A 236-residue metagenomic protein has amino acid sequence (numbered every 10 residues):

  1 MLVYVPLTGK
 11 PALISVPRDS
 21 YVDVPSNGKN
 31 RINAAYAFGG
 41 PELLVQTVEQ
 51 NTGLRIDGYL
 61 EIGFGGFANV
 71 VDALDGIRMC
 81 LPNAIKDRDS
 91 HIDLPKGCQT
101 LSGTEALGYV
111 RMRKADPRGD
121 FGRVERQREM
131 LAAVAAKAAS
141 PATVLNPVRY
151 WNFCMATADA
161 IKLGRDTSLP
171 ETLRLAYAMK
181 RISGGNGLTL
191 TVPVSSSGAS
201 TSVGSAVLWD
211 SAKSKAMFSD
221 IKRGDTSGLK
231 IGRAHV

Functional and structural regions predicted by a protein language model:
M1-H235: Non-catalytic, solvent-exposed segments at the cell envelope interface
